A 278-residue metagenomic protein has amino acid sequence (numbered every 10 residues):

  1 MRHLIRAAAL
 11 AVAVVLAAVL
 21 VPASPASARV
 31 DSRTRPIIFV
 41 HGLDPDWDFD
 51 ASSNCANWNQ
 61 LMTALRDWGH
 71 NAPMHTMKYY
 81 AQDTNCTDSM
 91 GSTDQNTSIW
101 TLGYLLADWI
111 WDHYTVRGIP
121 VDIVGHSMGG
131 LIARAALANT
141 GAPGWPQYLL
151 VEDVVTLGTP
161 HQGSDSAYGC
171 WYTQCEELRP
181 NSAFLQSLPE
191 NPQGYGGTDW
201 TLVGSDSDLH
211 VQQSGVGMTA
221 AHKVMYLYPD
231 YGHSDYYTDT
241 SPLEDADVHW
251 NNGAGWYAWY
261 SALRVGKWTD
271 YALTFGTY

Functional and structural regions predicted by a protein language model:
M1-A28: Secretory targeting and sorting signals
A28-Y278: Lipid deacylating catalytic domains
